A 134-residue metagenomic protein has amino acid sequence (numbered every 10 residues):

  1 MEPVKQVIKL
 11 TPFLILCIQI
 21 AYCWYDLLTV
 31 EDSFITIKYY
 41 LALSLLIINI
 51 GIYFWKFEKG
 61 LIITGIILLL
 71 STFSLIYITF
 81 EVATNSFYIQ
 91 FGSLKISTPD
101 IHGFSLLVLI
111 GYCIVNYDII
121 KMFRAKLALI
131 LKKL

Functional and structural regions predicted by a protein language model:
M1-L43: N-terminal signal-anchor transmembrane alpha-helix
K5-L10, G103-I130: Membrane-water interface at the C-terminal end of transmembrane alpha helices
I8-I15, K38-L45, T64-S71, F104-V108: Hydrophobic alpha-helical transmembrane segments of polytopic
I15-Y25, L68-F80: Aromatic-anchored segments of alpha-helical transmembrane domains
C17-A21, I47-G51, L106-N116: Hydrophobic core of alpha-helical transmembrane segments in multi-pass integral membrane proteins
D26-L41, S74-S105: Interfacial non-cytosolic loop connecting adjacent transmembrane helices
A42-T64: Canonical alpha-helical transmembrane segments
K56-F73, F80-Y88: Membrane-helix interface/capping segments
